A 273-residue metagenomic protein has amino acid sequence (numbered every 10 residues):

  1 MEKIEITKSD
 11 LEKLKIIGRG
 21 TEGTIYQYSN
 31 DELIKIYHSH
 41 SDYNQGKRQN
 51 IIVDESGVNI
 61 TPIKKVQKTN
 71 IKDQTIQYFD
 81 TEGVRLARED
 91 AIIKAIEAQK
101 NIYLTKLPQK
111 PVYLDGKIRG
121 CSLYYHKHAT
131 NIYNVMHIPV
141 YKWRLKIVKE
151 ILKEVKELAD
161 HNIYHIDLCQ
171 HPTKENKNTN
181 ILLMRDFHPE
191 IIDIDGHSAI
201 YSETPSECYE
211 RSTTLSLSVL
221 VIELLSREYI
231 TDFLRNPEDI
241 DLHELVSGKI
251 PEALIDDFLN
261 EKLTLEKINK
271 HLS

Functional and structural regions predicted by a protein language model:
M1-K13: A short, low-complexity linker immediately N-terminal to eukaryotic Hanks-type protein kinase catalytic domains
D10-L107, P111: ATP-binding glycine-rich loop module of kinase domains
Q27, I36, Y125, L182-M184: Conserved hydrophobic "DFG−1" position in protein kinase catalytic cores
E32, C121, E190-D193: Protein kinase-like catalytic core scaffold
D54, M184-H271: C-lobe/activation-segment region of protein kinase-like
E97-V148: Conserved structural core of kinase catalytic domains
V155-M184: Catalytic-loop of the protein kinase fold
